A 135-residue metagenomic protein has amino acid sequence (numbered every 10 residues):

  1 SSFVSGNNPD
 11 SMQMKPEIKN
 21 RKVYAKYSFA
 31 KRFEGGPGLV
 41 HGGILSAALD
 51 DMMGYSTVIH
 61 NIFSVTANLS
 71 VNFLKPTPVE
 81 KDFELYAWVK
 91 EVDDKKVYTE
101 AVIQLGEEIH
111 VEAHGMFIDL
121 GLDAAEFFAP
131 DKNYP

Functional and structural regions predicted by a protein language model:
S1-K26, A30-K31, N133-P135: Non-catalytic linker/capping segments at the edges of enzyme domains
M12, V23, V65-A67, F83 (+2 more regions): Hydrophobic core residues within well-ordered beta-strands of beta-rich domains
E17-K19, W88-V92: Short beta-strand micro-motifs enriched in acidic
N20, F29-K31, K75, L105 (+1 more regions): Non-catalytic surface loops within mature trypsin-like serine protease
Y24-A48: A conserved, well-ordered hydrophobic junction motif at loop->secondary-structure transitions
A25, L69-F73, A87, A101 (+1 more regions): A structural signal for short, well-ordered beta-strand segments
D51-E84, V89: Hydrophobic beta-strand-centered segment that forms part of the acyl-chain substrate-binding groove
P78-V79, K90-P135: HotDog/MaoC-like acyl-thioester-processing domains
